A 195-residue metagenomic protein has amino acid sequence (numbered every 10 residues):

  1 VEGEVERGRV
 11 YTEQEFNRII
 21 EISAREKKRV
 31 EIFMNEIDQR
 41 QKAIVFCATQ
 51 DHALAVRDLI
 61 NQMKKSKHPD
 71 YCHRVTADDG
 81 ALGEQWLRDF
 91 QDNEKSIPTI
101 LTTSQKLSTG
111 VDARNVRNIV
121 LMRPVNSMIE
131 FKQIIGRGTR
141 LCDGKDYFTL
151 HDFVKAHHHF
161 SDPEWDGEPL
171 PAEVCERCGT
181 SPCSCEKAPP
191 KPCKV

Functional and structural regions predicted by a protein language model:
V1-Q41, R57: Interdomain helical connector at the RecA1-RecA2 junction of SF1/SF2 helicase-like NTPases
Q14-K28, I32, H157-V195: Long, largely alpha-helical accessory region at the distal end of helicase-like NTP-driven motors
I32-E36, V56-M63, D89, N93: Structured segments of extracytoplasmic/periplasmic soluble domains in secreted or envelope-associated proteins
K42-I44, I100: Residue-level preference for the first positions of well-ordered beta-strands
C47-T76: Conserved helicase motor "Helicase C" RecA-like lobe of SF1/SF2 P-loop NTPases
K65-K67, C72-E173: Conserved RecA-like P-loop NTPase helicase motor core
